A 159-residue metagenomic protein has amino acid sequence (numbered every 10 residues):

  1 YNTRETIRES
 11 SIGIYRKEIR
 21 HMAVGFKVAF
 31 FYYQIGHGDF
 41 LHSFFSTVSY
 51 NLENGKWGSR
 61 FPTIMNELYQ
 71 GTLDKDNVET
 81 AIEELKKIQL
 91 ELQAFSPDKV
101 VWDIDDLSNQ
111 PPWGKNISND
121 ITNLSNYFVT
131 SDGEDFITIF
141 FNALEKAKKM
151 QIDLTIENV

Functional and structural regions predicted by a protein language model:
T3-T6: Ala/Thr-enriched low-complexity intrinsically disordered regions
S11-N142, K146-V159: Acidic (Asp/Glu-rich) sequence patches and key acidic residues that form negatively charged surfaces used
